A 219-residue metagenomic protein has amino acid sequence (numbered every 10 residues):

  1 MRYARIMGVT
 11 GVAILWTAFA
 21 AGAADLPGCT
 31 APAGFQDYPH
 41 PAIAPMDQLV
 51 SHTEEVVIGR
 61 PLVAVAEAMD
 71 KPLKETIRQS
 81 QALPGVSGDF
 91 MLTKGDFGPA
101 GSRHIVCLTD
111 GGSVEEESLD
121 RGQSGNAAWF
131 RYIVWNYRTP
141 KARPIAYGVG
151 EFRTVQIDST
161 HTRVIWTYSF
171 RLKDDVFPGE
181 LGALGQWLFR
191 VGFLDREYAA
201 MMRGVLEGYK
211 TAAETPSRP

Functional and structural regions predicted by a protein language model:
M1-V9: Bacterial N-terminal signal peptides that target proteins for export
G8-A18: Bacterial N-terminal signal peptides
A23-D96: Hydrophobic ligand-binding cavity/cleft-lining segments
L49-V57, R103, S113, W129 (+2 more regions): Intrinsic-disorder/low-complexity, polar/charged segments enriched in Ser/Thr/Lys/Arg/Asp/Glu/Gln
G59-V63, L119-A128, R153-R163, E214-P216: A short, structured loop/turn motif at beta-sheet edges
R60, A64, S113, E197-G204 (+1 more regions): Extracytoplasmic/secreted proteins, especially bacterial periplasmic and envelope-associated proteins
K74-I77, S87-V149, G204-P219: Glycine-rich portal/gate segments that line the openings of hydrophobic small-molecule binding cavities
Y137-R196: Beta-strand/loop substructures that line and gate deep hydrophobic ligand-binding cavities in soluble
